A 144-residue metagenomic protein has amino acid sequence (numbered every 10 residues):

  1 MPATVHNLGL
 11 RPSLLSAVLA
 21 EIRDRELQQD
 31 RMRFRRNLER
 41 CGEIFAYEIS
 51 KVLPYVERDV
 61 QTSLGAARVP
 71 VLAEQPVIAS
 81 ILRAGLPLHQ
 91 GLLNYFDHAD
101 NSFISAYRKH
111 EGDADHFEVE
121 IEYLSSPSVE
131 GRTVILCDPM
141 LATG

Functional and structural regions predicted by a protein language model:
M1-G144: PRPP-associated nucleotide enzymes
